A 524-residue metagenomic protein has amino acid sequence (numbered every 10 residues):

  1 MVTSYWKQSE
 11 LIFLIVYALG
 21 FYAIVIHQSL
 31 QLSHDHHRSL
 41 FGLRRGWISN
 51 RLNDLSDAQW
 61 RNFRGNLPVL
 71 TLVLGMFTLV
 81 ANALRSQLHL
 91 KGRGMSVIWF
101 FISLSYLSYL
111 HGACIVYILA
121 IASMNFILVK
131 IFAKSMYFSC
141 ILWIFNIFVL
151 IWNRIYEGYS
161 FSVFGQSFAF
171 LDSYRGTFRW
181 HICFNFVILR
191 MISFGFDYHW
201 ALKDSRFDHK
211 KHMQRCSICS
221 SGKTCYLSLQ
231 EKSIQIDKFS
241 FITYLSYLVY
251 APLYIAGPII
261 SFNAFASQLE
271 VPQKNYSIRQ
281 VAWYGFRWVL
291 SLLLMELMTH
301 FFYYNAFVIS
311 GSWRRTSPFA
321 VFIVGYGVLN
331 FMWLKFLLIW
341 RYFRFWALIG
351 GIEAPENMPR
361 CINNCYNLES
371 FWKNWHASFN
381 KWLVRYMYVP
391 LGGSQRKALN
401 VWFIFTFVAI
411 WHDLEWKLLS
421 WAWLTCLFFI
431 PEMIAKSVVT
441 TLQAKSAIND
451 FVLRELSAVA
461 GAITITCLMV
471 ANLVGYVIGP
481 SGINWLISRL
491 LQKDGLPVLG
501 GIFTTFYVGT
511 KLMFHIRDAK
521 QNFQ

Functional and structural regions predicted by a protein language model:
M1-Q524: Non-catalytic, membrane-anchoring transmembrane segments at the edges
